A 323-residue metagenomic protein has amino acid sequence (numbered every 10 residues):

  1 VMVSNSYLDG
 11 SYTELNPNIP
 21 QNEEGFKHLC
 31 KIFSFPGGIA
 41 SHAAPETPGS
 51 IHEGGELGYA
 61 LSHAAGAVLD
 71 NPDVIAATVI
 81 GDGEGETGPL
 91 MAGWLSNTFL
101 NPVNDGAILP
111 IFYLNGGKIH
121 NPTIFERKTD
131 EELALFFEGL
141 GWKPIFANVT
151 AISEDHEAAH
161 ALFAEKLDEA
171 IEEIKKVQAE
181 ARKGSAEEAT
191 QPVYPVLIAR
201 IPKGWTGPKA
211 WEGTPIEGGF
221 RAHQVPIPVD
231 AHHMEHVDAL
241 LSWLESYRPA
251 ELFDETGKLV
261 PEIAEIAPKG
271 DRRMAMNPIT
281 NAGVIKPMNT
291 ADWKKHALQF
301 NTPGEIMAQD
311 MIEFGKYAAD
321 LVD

Functional and structural regions predicted by a protein language model:
V1, N5, E84-T87, A107-L109 (+1 more regions): Conserved acidic/glycine
V1-P102, E126: Cofactor-binding active-site loop characterized by glycine-rich and histidine/acidic residues
